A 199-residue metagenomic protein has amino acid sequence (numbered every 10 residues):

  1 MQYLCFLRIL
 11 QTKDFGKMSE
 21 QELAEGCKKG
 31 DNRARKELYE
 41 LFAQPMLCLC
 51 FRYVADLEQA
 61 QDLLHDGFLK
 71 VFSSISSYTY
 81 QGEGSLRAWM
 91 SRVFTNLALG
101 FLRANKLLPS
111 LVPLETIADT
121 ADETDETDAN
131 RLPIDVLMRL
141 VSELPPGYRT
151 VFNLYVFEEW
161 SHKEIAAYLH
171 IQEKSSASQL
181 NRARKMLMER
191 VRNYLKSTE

Functional and structural regions predicted by a protein language model:
M1-K17, G26, V136, A167-H170 (+1 more regions): C-terminal edge and immediately downstream basic/flexible tail or linker adjoining helix-turn-helix-like DNA-binding
Q21, Y39, L47, L57-S74: Conserved RNAP core-binding helix
A24-C48, R139: A short, charge-rich alpha-helical start-of-domain segment used by transcription regulators
K28-K29, F68-E83, A104-N105: Sigma70-family region 2
K29, K106, A121-N153, E158-Y168: Amphipathic alpha-helical segment used for protein-protein interaction
C48, D62-L69, G84-N96: Structural recognition of an alpha-helix C-terminal capping motif at a helix-to-coil junction
S77, S91-V112: Arg/Lys-rich amphipathic alpha helix in sigma70-family domain 2
L99, Y148, F157, A167-N193: DNA-recognition helix of helix-turn-helix
